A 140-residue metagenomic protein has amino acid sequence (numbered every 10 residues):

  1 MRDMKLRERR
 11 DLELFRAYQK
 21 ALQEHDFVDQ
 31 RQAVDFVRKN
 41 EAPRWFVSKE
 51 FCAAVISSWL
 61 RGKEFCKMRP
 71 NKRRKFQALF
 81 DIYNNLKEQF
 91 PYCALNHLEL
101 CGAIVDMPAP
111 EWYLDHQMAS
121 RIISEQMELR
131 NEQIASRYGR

Functional and structural regions predicted by a protein language model:
M1-E24, D35, P43-P91, M127-R140: Basic, amphipathic alpha-helix used for nucleic-acid engagement in HTH/winged-helix/SANT-Myb modules and analogous
Q32-R44, L100-E111: DNA-recognition alpha helix
L86, P91-R140: Amphipathic alpha-helical binding modules
